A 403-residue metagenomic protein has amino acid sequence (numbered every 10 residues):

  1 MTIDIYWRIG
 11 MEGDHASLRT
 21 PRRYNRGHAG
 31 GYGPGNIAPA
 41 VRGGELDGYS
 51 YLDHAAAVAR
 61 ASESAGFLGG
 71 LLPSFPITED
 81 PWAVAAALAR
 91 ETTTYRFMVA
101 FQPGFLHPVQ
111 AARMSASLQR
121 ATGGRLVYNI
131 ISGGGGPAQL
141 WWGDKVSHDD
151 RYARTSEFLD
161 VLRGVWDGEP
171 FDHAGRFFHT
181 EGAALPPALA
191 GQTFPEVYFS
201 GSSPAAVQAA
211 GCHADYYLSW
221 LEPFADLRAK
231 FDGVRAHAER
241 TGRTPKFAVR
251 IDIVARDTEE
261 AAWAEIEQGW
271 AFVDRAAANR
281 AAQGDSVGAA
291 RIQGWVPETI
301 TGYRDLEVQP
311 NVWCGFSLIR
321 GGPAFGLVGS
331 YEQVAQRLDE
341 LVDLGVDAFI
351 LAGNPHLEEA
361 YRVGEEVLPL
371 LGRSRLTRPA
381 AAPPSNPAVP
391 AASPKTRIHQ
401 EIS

Functional and structural regions predicted by a protein language model:
M1-T92, Q192-P195: N-terminal beta1-alpha1-beta2 module of alpha/beta enzyme domains
T2-G48, F105-H173, L221-R235, T244-K246 (+2 more regions): Flexible, glycine-rich active-site loops centered on histidine and acidic residues that chelate a metal or position
I3-I9, G69-L72, Y95-F101, L126-I130 (+4 more regions): Hydrophobic faces of well-ordered beta-strands that scaffold small-molecule active sites in alpha/beta enzyme cores
G48-A61, P81, F199-A209, I266-Q268 (+1 more regions): Short, acidic/polar
S62, G66, L88, L118 (+7 more regions): Conserved, mostly hydrophobic/aromatic
L72-P81, G104-V109, P223-A229, A255 (+2 more regions): Acidic-and-aromatic substrate-binding clefts and catalytic sites of carbohydrate-active enzymes
P81-V99, R154, F158, E239-T241 (+1 more regions): Alpha-helix-loop-beta-strand connector modules within alpha/beta enzyme cores
V249-A261, N386-S403: Short, conserved secondary-structure transition motifs
